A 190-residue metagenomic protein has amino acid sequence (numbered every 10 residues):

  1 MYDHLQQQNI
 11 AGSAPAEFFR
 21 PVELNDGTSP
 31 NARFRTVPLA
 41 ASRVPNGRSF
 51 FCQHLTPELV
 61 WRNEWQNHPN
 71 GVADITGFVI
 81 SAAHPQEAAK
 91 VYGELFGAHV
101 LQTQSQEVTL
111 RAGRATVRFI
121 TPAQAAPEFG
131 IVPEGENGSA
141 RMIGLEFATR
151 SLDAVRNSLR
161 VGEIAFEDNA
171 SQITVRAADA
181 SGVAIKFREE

Functional and structural regions predicted by a protein language model:
M1-E17, L24-S105, R111-E190: Glyoxalase I/VOC metalloenzyme domain signal
